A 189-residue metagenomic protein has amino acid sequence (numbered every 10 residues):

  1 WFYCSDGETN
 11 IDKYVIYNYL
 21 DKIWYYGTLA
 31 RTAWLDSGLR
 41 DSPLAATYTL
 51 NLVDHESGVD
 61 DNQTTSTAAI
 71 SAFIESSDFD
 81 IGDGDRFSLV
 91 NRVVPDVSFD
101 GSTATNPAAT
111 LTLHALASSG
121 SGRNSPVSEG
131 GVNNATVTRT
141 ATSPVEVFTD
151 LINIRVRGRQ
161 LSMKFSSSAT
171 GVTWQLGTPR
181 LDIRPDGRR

Functional and structural regions predicted by a protein language model:
W1-R189: Beta-sheet repeat architectures centered on beta-propellers
